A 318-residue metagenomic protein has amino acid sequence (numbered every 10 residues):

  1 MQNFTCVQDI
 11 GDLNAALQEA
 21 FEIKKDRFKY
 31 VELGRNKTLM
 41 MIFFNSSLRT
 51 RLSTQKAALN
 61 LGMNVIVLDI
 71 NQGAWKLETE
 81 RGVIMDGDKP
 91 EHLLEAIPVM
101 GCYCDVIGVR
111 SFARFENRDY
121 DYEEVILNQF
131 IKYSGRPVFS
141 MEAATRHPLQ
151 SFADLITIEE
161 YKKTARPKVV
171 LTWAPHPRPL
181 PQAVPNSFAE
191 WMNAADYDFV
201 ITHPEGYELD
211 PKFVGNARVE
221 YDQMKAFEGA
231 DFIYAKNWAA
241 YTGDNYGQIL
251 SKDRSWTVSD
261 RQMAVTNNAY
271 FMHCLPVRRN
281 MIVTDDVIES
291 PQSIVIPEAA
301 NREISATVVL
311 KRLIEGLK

Functional and structural regions predicted by a protein language model:
M1-L52, K56: Positively charged, low-complexity intrinsically disordered leader regions
E32-M41, S47-E159, R278: Phosphate/diphosphate ligand-binding glycine-rich loop within oxidoreductases
L33-L39, R166-K168, N268: Phosphate-coordination loops involved in phosphoryl transfer and adenosine-cofactor binding
F44-G62, I66-V67, E159-K236: Glycine-rich phosphate/diphosphate-binding loop of Rossmann-like nucleotide-binding domains
A57, V99, F130, W191 (+2 more regions): Hydrophobic/aromatic ligand-binding patch that stacks against planar heteroaromatic rings of cofactors or nucleotides
K212-V287, Q292-S293: Rossmann-like adenosine-cofactor binding region
E289-K318: C-terminal helix-to-coil terminal segments
